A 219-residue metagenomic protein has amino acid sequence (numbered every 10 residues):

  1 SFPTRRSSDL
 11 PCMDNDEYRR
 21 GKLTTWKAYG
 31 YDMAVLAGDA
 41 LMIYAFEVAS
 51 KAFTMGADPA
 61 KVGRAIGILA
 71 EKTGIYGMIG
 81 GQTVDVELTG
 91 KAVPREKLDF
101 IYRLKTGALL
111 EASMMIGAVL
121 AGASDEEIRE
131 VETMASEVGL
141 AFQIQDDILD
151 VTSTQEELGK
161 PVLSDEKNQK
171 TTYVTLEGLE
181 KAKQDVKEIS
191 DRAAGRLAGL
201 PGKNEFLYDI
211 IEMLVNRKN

Functional and structural regions predicted by a protein language model:
S1-S7: Short, small-residue-biased leader/transition segments that mark boundaries at the very start of proteins
D9-A28, M42-A52, T73-E96, L104-K105 (+2 more regions): Acidic, Mg2+-coordinating active-site segments of isoprenoid diphosphate-utilizing enzymes
A28-I68: Hydrophobic alpha-helical segments and helix pairs
G56-D58, L197-F206: Surface-exposed helix-capping loop/turn segments at secondary-structure junctions
A60, G67, D125-R129, Q184 (+2 more regions): Short, solvent-exposed positions on alpha-helices
K203-N219: Short, amphipathic C-terminal "tail helix"
